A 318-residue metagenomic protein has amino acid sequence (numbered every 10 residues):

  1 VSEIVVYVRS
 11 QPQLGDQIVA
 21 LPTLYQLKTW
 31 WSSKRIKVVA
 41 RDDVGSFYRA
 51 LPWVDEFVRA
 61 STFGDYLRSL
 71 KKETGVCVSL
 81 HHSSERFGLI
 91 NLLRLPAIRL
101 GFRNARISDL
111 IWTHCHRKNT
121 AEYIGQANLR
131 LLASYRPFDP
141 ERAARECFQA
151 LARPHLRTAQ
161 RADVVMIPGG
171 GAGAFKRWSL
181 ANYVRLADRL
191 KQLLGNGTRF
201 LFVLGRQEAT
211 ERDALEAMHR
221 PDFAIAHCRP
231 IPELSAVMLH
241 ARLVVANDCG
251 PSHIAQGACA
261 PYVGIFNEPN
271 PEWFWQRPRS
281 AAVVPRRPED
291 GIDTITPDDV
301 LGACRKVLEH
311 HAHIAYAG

Functional and structural regions predicted by a protein language model:
V1-G318: Catalytic machinery of carbohydrate-active enzymes, primarily nucleotide-sugar-dependent glycosyltransferases
